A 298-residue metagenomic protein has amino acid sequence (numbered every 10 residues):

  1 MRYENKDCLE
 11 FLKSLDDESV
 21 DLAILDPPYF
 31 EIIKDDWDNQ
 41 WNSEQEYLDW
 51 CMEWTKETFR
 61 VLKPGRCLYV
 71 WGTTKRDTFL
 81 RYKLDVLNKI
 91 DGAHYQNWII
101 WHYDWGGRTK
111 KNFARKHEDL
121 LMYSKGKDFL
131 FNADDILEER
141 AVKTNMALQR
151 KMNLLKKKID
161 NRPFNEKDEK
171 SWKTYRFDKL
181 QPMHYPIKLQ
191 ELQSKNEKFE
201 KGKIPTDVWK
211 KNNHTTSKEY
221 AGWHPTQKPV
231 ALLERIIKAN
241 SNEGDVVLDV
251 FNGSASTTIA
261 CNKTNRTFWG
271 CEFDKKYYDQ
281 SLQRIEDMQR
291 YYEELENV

Functional and structural regions predicted by a protein language model:
M1-C271, K275-Q280: Core catalytic lobe of class I
L282-V298: Short, conserved SAM-binding/catalytic segment of Class I S-adenosyl-L-methionine-dependent methyltransferases
